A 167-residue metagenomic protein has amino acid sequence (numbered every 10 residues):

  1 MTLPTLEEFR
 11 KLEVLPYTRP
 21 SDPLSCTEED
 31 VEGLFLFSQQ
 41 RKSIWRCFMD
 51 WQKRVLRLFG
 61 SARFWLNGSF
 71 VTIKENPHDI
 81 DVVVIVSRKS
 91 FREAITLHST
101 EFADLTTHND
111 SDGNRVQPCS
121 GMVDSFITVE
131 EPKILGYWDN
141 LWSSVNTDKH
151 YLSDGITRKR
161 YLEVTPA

Functional and structural regions predicted by a protein language model:
M1-W65, V71-H78, V86-A167: Catalytic core of pol beta-like nucleotidyltransferases
V83: Aromatic/basic-lined ligand-recognition segments that form π-stacking hydrophobic pockets flanked by Lys/Arg to engage
